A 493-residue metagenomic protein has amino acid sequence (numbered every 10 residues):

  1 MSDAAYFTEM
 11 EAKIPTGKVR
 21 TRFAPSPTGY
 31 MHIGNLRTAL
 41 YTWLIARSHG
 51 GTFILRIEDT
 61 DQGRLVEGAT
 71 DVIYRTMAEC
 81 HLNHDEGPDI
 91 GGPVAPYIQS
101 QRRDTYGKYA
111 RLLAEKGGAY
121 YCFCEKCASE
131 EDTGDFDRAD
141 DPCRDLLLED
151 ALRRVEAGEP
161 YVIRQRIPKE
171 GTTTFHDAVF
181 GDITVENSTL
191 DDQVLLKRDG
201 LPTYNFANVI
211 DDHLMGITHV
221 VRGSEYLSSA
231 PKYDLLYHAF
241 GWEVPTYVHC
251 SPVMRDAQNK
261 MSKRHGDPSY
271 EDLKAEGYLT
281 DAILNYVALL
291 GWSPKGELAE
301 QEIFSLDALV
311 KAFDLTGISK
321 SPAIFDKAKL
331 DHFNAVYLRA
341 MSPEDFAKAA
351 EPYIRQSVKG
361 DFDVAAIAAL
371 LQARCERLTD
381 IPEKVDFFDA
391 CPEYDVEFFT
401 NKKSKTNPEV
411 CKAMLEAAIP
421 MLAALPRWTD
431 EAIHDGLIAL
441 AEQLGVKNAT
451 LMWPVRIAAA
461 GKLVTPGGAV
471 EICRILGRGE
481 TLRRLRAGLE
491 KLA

Functional and structural regions predicted by a protein language model:
M1-Y30, S48-F53, P160, E170 (+7 more regions): Non-catalytic terminal extensions that flank enzyme cores
S2-G134, S229-W242, A282: N-terminal Rossmann-like or analogous alpha/beta NTP/dinucleotide-binding catalytic cores that position adenine
T42, I73, L113, G117 (+8 more regions): Residue-level signal for inorganic ion chemistry
R47-D61, F206-H219, F240-M254, G467-A469 (+2 more regions): Glycine-rich phosphate/pyrophosphate-binding loops and their adjacent beta-strand/loop elements at enzyme active sites
A119-H249, R255-M261, S269, P426: Active-site cores that bind ATP or allylic diphosphates and position pyrophosphate for catalysis
Y286-V287, N334, A368-C375, L451-A459 (+1 more regions): Short alpha-helical scaffolding segments that buttress acidic/His motifs in well-ordered protein cores
P343-L444: Small-residue-rich helix-loop
E431-L492: Charged substrate- and nucleic-acid-binding regions of tRNA-handling and nucleotidyl-transfer enzymes, centered on
